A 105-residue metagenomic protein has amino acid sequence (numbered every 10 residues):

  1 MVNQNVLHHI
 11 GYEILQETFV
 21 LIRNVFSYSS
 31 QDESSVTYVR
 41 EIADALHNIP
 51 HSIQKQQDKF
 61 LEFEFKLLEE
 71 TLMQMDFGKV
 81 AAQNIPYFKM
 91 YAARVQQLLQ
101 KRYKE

Functional and structural regions predicted by a protein language model:
M1-A43, Q96: Short terminal alpha-helical segments
H8, Y12, E33-V36, F60 (+1 more regions): Long, charged/polar, soluble alpha-helical segments
Y12, K66-E105: Amphipathic alpha-helical binding modules
N24-T37, H51-E62, D76-I85, E105: Charged, low-complexity interaction regions
Y28, A45, L61, R94 (+1 more regions): Intrinsically disordered, low-complexity segments enriched in polar/charged small residues
I42-S52, E70: Extended, amphipathic alpha-helices with heptad-repeat/coiled-coil or helix-bundle character that serve as
